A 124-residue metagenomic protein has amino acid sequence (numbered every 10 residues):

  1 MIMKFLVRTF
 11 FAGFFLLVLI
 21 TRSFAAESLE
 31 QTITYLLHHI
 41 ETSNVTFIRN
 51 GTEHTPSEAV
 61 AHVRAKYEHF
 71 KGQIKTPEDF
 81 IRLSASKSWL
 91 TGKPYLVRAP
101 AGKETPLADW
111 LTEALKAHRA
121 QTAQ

Functional and structural regions predicted by a protein language model:
M1-F11: Bacterial N-terminal signal peptides that target proteins for export
M1-M3, F24-E27: Absolute protein N-terminus
F10-R22: Bacterial N-terminal signal peptides
A25-H69: N-terminal secretory signal peptides
G51-Q124: Compact alpha-helical subdomains of small soluble proteins
